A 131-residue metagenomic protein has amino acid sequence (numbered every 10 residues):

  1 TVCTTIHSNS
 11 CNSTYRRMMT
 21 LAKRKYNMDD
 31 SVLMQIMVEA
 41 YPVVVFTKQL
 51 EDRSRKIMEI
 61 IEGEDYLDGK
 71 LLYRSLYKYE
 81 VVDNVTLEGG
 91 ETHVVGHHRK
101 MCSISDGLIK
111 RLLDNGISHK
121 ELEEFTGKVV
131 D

Functional and structural regions predicted by a protein language model:
T1-V38: Conserved P-loop NTPase nucleotide-binding/switch module
C3-T4, F46, E62, K78: Structural signal for conserved beta-strand scaffold positions within catalytic alpha/beta enzyme cores
C11, Y15, S54-I57, S105-D106: Alpha-helix initiation and N-capping motif
R17, L21-K25, A40-T47, G63 (+1 more regions): Conserved, well-folded catalytic cores of nucleic-acid-processing and energy-transducing macromolecular machines
Y26, Q49, K120-E124: Residue-level signal for secondary-structure boundary elements
D29, Q49-E51, G89-V95: A general structural signal for short secondary-structure boundary/capping elements
L33-L67: Phosphate-binding/switch region of NTP-binding enzymes
I57-D131: NTP-binding/hydrolysis catalytic cores, primarily Walker-type P-loop NTPases
